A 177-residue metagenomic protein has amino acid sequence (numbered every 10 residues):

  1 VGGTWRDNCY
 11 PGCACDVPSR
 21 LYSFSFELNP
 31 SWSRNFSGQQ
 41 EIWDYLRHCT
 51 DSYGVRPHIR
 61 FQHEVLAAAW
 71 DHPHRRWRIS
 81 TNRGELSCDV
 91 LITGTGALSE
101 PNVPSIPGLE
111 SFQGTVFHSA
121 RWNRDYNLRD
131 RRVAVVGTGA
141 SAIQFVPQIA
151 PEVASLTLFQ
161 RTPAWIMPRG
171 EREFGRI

Functional and structural regions predicted by a protein language model:
V1, L86, L91-I177: Rossmann-like dinucleotide-binding core of oxidoreductases
T4, T81, T157: Ser/Thr-centric signal marking residues that sit in or immediately flank functional binding/regulatory motifs
R6-Y45, P163-I177: Glycine-rich active-site loop/strand segments that organize a redox cofactor
D7, G54-R60, S155-L158: A short alpha-helix-loop-beta-strand transition element characteristic of N-terminal alpha/beta dinucleotide-binding
G12, T50, R56, A67-A68 (+4 more regions): Short, flexible, glycine/charge-rich loop motifs used to bind or transfer phosphoryl groups or to couple energy/partner
L21, R76, G114: A residue-level signal for beta-strand positions that form part of recognition/binding surfaces within mature
S25-L28, H63, A69, A120-R121 (+1 more regions): Residues at the C-termini of beta-strands that transition into short coil/loop
R34-S99: Feature captures the FAD/FMN-dependent oxidoreductase FAD-binding
